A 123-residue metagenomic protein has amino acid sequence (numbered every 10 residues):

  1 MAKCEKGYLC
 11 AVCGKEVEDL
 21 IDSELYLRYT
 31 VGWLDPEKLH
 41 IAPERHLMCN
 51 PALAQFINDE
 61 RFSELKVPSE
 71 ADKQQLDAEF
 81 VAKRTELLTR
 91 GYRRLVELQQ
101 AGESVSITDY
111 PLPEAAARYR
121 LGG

Functional and structural regions predicted by a protein language model:
M1-K3: Short, charged surface segments at domain edges that flank catalytic/cofactor-binding sites
E5-K38, D59: Short recognition patches in nucleic-acid-associated and regulatory proteins
I21-E24, R28, I41, P51 (+4 more regions): Alpha-helical structural elements
T30-R45, V67-D77: Short microdomains enriched in Cys/His and/or Lys/Arg
P36-E64: Short metal-binding segments enriched for Cys and/or His
F62-G123: Long, contiguous alpha-helical scaffold regions
